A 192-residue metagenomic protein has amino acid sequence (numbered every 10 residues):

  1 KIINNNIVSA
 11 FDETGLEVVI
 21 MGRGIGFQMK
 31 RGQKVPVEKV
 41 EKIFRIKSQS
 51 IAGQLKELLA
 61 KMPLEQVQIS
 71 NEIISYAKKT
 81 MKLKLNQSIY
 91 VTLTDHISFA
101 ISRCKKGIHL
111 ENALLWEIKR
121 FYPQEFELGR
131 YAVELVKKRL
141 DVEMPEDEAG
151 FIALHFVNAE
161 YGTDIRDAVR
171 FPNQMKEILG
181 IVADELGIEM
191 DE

Functional and structural regions predicted by a protein language model:
K1-E192: A cross-family "folded-core" feature that marks the main globular domain of proteins
